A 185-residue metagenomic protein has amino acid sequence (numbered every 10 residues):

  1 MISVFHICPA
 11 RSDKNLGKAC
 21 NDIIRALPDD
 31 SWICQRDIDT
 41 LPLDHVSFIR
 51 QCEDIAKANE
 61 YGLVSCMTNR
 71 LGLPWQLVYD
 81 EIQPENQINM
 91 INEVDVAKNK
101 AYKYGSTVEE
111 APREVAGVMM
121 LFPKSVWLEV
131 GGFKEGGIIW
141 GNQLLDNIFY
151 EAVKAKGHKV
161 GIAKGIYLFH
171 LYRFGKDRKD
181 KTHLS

Functional and structural regions predicted by a protein language model:
M1-D13: N-proximal low-complexity "stem/linker" segments adjacent to membrane-targeting elements
L16-C20: Conserved donor sugar-nucleotide recognition element shared by glycan-biosynthetic enzymes
N21-W32: Active-site nucleotide-sugar/metal-binding loop of Leloir-type enzymes
D30, N59-Y61, H158: Short, high-confidence coil segments that cap the C-terminus of an alpha-helix and link into the following beta-strand
D30-L41: Short beta-strand-to-loop acidic/aromatic patch adjacent to the donor-nucleotide binding site
T40-D54: Acidic donor-binding/catalytic loop of UDP-sugar-dependent glycosyltransferases, especially processive GT2
Q51-K134: Conserved catalytic core of nucleotide-sugar-dependent glycosyltransferases
E114, E135-S185: C-terminal catalytic/acceptor-binding lobe
